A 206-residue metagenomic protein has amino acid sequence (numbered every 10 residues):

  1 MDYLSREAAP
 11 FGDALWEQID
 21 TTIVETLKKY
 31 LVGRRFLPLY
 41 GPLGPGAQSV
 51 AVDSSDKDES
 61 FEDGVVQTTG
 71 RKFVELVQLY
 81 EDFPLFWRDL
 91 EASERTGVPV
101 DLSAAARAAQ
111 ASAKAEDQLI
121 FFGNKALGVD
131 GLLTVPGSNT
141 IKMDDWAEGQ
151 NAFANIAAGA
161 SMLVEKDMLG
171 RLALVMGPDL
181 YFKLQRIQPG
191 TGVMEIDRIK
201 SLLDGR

Functional and structural regions predicted by a protein language model:
M1-T69: N-terminal "assembly arms/tails" that initiate or stabilize quaternary assembly in self-assembling proteins
D2, Y40, I187-R206: Sequence/fold signature of self-assembling virion shell proteins
S5-A9, D13, E94-V98, L102 (+2 more regions): Short, charged/polar micro-motifs that form catalytic or ligand-binding hotspots
A14, Q18, V74, Q78 (+4 more regions): Conserved active-site and cofactor/substrate-binding residues in soluble primary-metabolism enzymes
R34, P38, E116-G123, V164-D167 (+1 more regions): Long, hydrophobic, amphipathic alpha-helical segments used as structural scaffolds
V50-P99: Long, hydrophobic/aromatic-enriched structural stretches that serve as scaffold segments
E91-A158: Alpha-helical scaffold segments that mediate packing/assembly in large oligomeric complexes
L133-R198: Extended, solvent-exposed, turn-rich assembly/linker loops in the middle of proteins
